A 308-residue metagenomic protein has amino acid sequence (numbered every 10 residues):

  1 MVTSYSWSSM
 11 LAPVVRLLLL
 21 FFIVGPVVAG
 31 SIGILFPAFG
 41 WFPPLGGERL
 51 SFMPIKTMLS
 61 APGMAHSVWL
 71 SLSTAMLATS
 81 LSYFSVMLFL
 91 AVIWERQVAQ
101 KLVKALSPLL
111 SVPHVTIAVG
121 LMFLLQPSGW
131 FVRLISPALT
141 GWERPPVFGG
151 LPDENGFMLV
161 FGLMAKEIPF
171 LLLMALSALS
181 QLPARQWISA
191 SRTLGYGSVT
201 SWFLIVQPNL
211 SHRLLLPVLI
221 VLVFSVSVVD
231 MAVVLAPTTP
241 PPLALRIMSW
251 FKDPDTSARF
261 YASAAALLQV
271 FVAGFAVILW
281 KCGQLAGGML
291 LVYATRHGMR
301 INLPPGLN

Functional and structural regions predicted by a protein language model:
M1-M10: Short, Lys/Arg-rich, polar N-terminal cytosolic tail immediately upstream of the first transmembrane signal-anchor
S4, P43-E48, M58: Short, membrane-interfacial amphipathic segments enriched in basic
L11-P43, L59-S180, N209, R213-D230 (+3 more regions): Membrane-water interface segments at the C-terminal ends of transmembrane alpha-helices in multi-pass inner-membrane
P44, E48, D230-S257, Y293: Glycine-rich helix-loop "coupling/hinge" segments at transmembrane-helix boundaries in multipass transporters
L50-S60, W202: A short amphipathic helical element positioned immediately N-terminal to and/or at the very start of a transmembrane
V68, P108, R185-L194, A262: Short hydrophobic faces within alpha-helices
S180-P183, S189-L210: Short helix-to-coil transition segments within interhelical loops that connect adjacent transmembrane helices
G283-N308: Alpha-helical transmembrane segments of integral membrane proteins
